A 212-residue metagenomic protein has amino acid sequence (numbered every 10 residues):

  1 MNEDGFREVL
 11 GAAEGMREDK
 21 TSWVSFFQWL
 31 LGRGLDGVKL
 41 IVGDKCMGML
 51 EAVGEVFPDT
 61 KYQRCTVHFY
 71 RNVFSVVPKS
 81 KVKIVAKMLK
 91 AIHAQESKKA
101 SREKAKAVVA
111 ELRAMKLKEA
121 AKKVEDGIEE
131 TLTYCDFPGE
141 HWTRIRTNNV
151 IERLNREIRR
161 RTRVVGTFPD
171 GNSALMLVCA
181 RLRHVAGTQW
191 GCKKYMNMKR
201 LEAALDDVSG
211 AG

Functional and structural regions predicted by a protein language model:
M1-V42, M47, E51, V56-D59 (+2 more regions): RNase H-like nuclease fold core
E3, A13-W23, F27, L31-G32 (+5 more regions): A detector of single, family-specific signature residues that are central to catalytic or substrate-handling motifs
E8, T60, H68-N72, E140 (+1 more regions): Residue-level signal for pocket-adjacent positions within structured domains
E8-A12, L35-G37, Y70, M88-H93 (+1 more regions): Short acidic, glycine/Ser/Thr-rich loop/turn "cap" segments at secondary-structure junctions
G15-D19, I41, Y62-C65, V77-K81 (+3 more regions): A generic short alpha-helical patch detector that favors 3-5-residue windows in or near N-terminal regions
L31, L35, G54-P58, F74 (+6 more regions): Hydrophobic/aromatic-lined pockets within catalytic cores
L40-M47, A52-M88: Conserved beta-strand -> loop -> alpha-helix junction used to position metal-binding or nucleic-acid-contacting
A91-G212: Acidic/histidine-rich catalytic cores and adjacent linkers of DNA breakage/strand-transfer/modification proteins
